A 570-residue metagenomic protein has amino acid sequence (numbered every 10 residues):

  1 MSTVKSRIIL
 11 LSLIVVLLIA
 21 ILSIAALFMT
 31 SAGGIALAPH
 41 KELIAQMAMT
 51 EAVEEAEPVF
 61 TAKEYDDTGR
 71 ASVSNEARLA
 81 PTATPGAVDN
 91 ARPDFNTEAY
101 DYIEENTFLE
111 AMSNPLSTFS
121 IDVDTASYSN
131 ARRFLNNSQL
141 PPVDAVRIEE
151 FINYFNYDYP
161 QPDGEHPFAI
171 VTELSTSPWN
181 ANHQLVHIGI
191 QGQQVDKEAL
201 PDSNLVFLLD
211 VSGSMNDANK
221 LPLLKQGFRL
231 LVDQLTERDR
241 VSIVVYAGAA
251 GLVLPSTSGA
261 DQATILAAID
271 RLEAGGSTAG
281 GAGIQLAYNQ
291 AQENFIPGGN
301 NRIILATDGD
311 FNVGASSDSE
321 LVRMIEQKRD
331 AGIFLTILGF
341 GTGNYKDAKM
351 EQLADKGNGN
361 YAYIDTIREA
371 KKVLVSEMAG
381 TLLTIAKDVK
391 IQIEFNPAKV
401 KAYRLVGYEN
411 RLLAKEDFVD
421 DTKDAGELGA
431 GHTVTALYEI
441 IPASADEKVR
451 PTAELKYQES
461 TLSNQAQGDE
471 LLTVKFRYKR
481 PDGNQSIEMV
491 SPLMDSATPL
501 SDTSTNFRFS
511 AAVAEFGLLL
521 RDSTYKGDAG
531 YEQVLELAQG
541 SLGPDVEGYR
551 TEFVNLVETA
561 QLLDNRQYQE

Functional and structural regions predicted by a protein language model:
S2-L17: N-terminal Sec-pathway targeting helices
I24-F28, K63-E64, E110-S113, T125-R132 (+3 more regions): Long, acidic serine/threonine- and proline-rich intrinsically disordered regions
M29-R92: Ser/Thr-rich, Proline-interspersed low-complexity disordered segments
I35, I170-V389, E416, R450-N464 (+2 more regions): Exposed acidic/Ser/Thr-rich ligand/metal-binding surfaces
D101-Q184: Acidic/polar low-complexity segments with low predicted structural confidence
D122, V171-E173, G189-Q191, L208 (+3 more regions): Residue-level recognition of well-ordered beta-strand positions that form the cores of beta-sheet-rich folds across
D144-E149, G164-T172, G281-A282, K387-I393 (+3 more regions): Short coil/turn segments at secondary-structure boundaries
T381, I385-D388, I393-R404: Extracytoplasmic assembly/pore-lining segments of large envelope/extracellular complexes
